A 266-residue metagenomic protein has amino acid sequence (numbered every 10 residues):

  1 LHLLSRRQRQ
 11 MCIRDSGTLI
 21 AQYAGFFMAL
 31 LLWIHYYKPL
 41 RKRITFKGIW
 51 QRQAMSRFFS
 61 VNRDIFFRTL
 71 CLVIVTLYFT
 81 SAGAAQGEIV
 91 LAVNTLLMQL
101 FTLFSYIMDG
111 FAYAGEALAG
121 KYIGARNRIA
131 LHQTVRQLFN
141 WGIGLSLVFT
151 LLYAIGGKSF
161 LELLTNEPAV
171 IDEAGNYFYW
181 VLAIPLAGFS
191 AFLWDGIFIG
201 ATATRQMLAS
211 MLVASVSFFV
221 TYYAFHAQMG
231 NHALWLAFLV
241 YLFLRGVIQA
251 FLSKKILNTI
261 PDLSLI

Functional and structural regions predicted by a protein language model:
L1-I13: Single conserved hydrophobic/aromatic residue that forms the stacking wall/gate of nucleotide- or nucleobase-binding
M11-D15, L91, T204-L208, L234-W235: Alpha-helical transmembrane segments and their helix-entry boundary regions
I13-R63, A119-I184, A224-I266: Short alpha-helical transmembrane segments in multi-pass integral membrane proteins
T18-G25, A29-W33, R52-A114: Transmembrane helical elements of multi-pass membrane transporters/channels
L19, I65-V73, T102, Y106-G110 (+5 more regions): Residue-level hotspots within the lipid-embedded alpha helices of multi-pass solute transporters
L30, L77-S81, L103, L193-I197 (+2 more regions): Alpha-helical transmembrane segments of multipass membrane proteins
L72, T76-T80, A84, E88 (+4 more regions): Juxtamembrane/transmembrane-helix interface segments of polytopic membrane transporters
V93-I155, F189-T202, Q206, S210: Small-residue-rich hydrophobic transmembrane alpha-helices
